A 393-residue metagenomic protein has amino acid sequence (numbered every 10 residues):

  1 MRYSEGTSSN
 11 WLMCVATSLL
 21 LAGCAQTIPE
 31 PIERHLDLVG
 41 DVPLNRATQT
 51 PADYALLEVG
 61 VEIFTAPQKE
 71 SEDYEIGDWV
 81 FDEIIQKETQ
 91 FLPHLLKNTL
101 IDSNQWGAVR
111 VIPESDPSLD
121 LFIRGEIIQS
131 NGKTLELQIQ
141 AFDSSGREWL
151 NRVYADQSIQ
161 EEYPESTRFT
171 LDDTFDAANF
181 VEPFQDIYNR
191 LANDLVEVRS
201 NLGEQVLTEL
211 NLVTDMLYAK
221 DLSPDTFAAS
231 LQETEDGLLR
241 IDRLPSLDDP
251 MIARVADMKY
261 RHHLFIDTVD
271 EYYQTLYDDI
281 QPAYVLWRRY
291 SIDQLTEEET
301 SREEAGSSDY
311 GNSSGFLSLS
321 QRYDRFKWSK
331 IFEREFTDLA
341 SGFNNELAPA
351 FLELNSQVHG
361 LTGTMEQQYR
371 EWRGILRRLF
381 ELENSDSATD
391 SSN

Functional and structural regions predicted by a protein language model:
R2-M13: Bacterial N-terminal signal peptides that target proteins for export
M13-A22: Bacterial N-terminal signal peptides
C24-Q90, S166-R168, D172, D176-V181 (+1 more regions): A structural "domain/chain start" motif
T48, V59-V61, V111-I139: A short, hydrophobic beta-strand-centered structural micro-motif
K87-I101, Q105: Extracytoplasmic
P93-K97, I139, Y188, A192 (+1 more regions): Extracytoplasmic/secreted envelope proteins and their assembly/folding machinery, especially bacterial periplasmic
D102-D116, L207-N211: Short beta-strand->alpha-helix linker/helix-N-cap micro-motif that forms a surface specificity/interaction loop
G125-F169: Amphipathic beta-strand/beta-sheet edge segments enriched in Tyr/Trp
